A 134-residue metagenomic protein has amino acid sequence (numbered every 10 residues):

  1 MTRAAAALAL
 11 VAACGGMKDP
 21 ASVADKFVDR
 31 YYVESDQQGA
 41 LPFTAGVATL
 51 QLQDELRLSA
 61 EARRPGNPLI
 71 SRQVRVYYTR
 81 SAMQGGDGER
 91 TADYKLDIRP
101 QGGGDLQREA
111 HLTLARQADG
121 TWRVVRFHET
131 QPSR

Functional and structural regions predicted by a protein language model:
M1-A5: Bacterial N-terminal signal peptides that target proteins for export
C14-K18: Bacterial signal peptide processing site
D19-S35: Short, aromatic-enriched amphipathic alpha-helices that serve as compact interaction elements
D29, F43, R99-Q101: Second-shell loop/turn segments in exported
Q37-E89: Short solvent-exposed beta->alpha transition segments
S81-R134: Exposed beta-sheet edge and beta->alpha loop/turn motif
